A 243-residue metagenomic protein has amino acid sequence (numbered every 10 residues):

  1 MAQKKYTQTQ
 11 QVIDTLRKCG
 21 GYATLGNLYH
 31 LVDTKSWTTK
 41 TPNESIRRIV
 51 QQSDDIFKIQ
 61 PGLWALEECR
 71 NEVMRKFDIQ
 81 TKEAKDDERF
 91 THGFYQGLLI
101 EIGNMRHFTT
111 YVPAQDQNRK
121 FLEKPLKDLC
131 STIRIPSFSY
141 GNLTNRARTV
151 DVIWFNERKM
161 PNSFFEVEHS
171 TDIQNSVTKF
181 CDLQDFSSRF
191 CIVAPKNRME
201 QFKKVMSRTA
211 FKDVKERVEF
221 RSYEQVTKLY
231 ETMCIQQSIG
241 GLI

Functional and structural regions predicted by a protein language model:
A2-G26, L31: Positively charged, polyanion-binding regions of nucleic-acid-associated proteins
A2-Q8, K35-T81: Charged low-complexity interaction tracts in eukaryotic proteins
K82-E88, N104, V112-K159, T232-G241: Active-site metal-binding core of divalent-cation-utilizing nuclease and nuclease-like domains
T91-L98: Conserved alpha-helical elements of sugar-nucleotide-dependent glycosyltransferases
L98-N104: Low-complexity, Ser/Thr/Pro-rich intrinsically disordered linker/stalk segments at domain junctions
C130, P136-V150, N156-S222: Catalytic cores of nucleic-acid endonucleases
A210-I243: Charged, structured surface patches that assemble and position nucleic-acid processing machinery
